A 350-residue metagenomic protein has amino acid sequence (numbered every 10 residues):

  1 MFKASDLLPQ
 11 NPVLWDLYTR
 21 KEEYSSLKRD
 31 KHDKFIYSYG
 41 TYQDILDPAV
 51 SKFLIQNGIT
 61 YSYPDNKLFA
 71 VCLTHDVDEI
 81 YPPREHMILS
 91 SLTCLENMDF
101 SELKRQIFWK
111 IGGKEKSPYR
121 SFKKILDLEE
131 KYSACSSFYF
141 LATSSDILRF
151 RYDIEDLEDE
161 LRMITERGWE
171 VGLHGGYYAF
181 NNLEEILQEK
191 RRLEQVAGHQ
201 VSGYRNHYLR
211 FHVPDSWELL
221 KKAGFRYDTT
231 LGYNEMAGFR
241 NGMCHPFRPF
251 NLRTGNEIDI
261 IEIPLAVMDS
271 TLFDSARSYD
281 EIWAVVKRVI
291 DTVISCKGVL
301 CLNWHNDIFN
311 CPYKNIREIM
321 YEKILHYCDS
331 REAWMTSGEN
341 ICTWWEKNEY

Functional and structural regions predicted by a protein language model:
M1-I154, H245, L252-Y350: Terminal accessory/targeting
E79-P83, R105, R120-H212, S216 (+2 more regions): Metal-dependent polysaccharide deacetylase catalytic core of the NodB/CE4 family, i.e., the active-site-bearing domain
Y177-E262, L302, C311-M320: Catalytic domains of cell-wall/extracellular-matrix polysaccharide-remodeling enzymes, centered on de-N-acetylation
